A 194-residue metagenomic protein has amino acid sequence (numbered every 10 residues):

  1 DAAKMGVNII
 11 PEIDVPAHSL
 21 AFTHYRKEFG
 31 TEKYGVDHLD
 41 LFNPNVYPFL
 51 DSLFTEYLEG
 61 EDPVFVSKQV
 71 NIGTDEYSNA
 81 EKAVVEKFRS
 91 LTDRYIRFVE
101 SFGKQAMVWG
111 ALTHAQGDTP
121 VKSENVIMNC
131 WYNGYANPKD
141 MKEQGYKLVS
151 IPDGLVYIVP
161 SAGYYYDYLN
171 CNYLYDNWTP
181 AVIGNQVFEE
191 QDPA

Functional and structural regions predicted by a protein language model:
D1-F102, A106: Substrate-binding cleft of carbohydrate-active enzyme catalytic domains
I9-I13, V70-I72, A106-V108, V126-C130 (+2 more regions): Hydrophobic faces of well-ordered beta-strands that scaffold small-molecule active sites in alpha/beta enzyme cores
D14-H18, D75-Y77, A111-H114, W131-N133 (+1 more regions): Active-site beta-loop-alpha junctions enriched in small/polar residues
H18-A21, A80-K82, Q116-D118, N137 (+1 more regions): Extracytoplasmic/secreted cell-surface and envelope-processing proteins
S52-Y57, L112-H114, Y135-A136: Alpha-helical scaffolding within the catalytic cores of extracellular/periplasmic polymer-degrading hydrolases
S78-L91, D118-N133: Short glycine/threonine-rich loop-to-helix capping motif typified by GTGT followed within a few residues by an Asp-Pro
M107-A115, K122: Acidic, contiguous N-terminal accessory segments
P120-V126, N133-A194: Flexible, acidic glycine-rich loops studded with aromatic residues
